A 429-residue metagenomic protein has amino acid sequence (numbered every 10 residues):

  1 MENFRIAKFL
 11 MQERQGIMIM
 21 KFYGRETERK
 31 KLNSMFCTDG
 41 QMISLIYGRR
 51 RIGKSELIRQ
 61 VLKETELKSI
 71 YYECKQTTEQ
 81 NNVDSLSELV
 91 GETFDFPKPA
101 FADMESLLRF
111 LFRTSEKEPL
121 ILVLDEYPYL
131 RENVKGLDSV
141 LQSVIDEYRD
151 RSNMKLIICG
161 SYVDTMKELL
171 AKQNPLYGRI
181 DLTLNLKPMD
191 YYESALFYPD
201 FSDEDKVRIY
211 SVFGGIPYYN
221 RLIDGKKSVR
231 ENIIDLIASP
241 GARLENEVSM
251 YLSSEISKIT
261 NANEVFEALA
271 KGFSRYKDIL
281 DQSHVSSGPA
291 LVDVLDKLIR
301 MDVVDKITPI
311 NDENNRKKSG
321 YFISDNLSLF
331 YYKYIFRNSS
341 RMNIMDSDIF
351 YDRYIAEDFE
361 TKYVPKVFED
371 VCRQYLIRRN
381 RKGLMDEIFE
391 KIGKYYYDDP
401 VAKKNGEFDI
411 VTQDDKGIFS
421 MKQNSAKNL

Functional and structural regions predicted by a protein language model:
Y47, Y129-N133, L137, S143-Q173: Sensor-1/coupling segment of RecA-like P-loop NTPase cores
K54: Conserved lysine of the Walker
L57: Hydrophobic positions on the alpha1 helix immediately C-terminal to the Walker A/P-loop
E66-I70, K75-K98: Conserved NTP-binding/hydrolysis module of P-loop NTPases
S87-S115: Short glycine-rich substrate-engagement loop in P-loop NTPases that contacts/grips substrate
M166-A262, F266-A270: Interdomain motor-coupling "hinge/lid" segment immediately C-terminal to the ATP-binding subdomain of NTP-driven enzymes
G225, R230-I410: Accessory nucleic acid-recognition modules appended to NTPase machines
T412-M421: Active-site beta-strand-loop-beta-strand hairpin of nuclease catalytic cores that positions key catalytic residues
